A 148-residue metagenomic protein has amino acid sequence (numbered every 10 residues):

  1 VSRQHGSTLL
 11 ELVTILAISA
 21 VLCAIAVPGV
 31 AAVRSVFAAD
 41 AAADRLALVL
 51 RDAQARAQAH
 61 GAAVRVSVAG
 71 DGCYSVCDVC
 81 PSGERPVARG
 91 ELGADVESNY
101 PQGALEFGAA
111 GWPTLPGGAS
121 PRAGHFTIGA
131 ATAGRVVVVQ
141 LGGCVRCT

Functional and structural regions predicted by a protein language model:
V1-S2, S7, L16, V21-T148: N-terminal helix-rich module
